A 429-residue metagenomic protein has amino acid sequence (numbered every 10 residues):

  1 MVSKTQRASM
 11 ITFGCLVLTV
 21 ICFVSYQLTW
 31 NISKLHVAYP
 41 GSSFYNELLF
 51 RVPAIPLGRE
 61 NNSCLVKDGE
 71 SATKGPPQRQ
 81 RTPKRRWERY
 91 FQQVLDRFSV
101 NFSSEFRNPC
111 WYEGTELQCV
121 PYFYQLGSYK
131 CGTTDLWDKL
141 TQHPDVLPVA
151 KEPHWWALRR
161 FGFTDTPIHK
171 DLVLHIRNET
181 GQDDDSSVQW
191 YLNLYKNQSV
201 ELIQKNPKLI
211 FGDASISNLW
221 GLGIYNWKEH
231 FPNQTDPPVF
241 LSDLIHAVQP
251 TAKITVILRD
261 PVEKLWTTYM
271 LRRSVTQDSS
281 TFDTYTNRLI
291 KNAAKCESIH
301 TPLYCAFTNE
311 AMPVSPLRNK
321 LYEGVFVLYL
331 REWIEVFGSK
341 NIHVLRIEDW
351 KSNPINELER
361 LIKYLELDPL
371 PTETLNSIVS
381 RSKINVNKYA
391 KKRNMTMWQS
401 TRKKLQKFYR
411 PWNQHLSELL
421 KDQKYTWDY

Functional and structural regions predicted by a protein language model:
V2-E229, V248, A252, P261-T268 (+3 more regions): PAPS-dependent sulfotransferase catalytic core
A8, C22-N61, L158, C305-P313 (+3 more regions): The conserved 3'-phosphoadenosine-5'-phosphosulfate
A54, N61, F102, G221-Q234 (+4 more regions): PAPS-dependent sulfotransferase catalytic domain
Q118, L126-Y129, T180-D184, K205 (+7 more regions): Aromatic-acidic/polar surface patches that form glycan- and anion
H143, L194, V248, V336 (+3 more regions): Alpha-helical structural context
W155, I210-F211, L244, V344 (+1 more regions): Conserved beta-strand positions that form and line the central face of beta-propeller blades
V188-Y195, S242, L330-R331, N413: Generic structural signal for well-ordered alpha-helices, preferentially at hydrophobic/aromatic core positions
